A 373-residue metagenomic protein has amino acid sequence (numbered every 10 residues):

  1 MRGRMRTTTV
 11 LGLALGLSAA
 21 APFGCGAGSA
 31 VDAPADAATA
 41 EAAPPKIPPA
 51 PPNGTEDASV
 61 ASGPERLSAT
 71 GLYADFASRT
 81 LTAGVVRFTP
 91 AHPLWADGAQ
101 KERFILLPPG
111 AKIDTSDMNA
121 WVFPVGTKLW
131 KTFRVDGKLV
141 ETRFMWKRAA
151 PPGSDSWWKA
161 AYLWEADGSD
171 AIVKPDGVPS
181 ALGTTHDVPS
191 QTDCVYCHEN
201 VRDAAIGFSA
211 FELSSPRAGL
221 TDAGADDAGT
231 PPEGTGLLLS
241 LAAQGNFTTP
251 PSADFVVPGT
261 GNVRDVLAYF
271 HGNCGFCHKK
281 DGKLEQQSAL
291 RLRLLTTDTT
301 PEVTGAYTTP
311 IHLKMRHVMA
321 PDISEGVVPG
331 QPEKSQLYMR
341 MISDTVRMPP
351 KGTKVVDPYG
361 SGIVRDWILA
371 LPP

Functional and structural regions predicted by a protein language model:
M1, L15-L17, P22-D57, D222 (+1 more regions): Ser/Thr-rich, Pro/Gly/Ala-heavy low-complexity intrinsically disordered linkers and tails of secreted extracellular
M1-T7: N-terminal secretory signal peptides that target proteins for export/translocation
T9-L15, G360: Sec-dependent signal peptide hydrophobic core
F23, V125, P329: Short glycine-rich loop/turn motifs that provide flexible caps or phosphate-binding loops at active sites
P45-P51, A120, K138-P373: Sequence context surrounding c-type heme c attachment/ligation sites in exported
I47-D117, F123-K174: Conserved small-residue
